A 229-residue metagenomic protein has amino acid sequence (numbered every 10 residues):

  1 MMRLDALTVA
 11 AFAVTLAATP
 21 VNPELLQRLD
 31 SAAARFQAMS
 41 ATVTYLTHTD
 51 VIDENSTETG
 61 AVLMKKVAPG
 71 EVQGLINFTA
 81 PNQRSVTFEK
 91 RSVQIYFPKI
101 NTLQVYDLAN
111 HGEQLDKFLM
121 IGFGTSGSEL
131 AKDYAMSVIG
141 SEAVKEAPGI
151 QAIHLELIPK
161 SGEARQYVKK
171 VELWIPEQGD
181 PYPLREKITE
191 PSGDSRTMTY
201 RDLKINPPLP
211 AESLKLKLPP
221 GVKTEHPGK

Functional and structural regions predicted by a protein language model:
M1-V9: Bacterial N-terminal signal peptides that target proteins for export
A10-P20: Hydrophobic h-region of N-terminal signal peptides that target proteins for export in Gram-negative bacteria
N22-E24, R28-I95: N-terminal mature ectodomain segment of secretory-pathway/periplasmic proteins
Y45, Y96-K99, K187-E190: Beta-turn initiation residues at beta-strand->coil junctions
D53-T59, Q83-S85, N101-L103, V168-K170 (+1 more regions): Short, mixed charged/polar active-site loops that provide acid/base catalysis or chelate metal/phosphate cofactors
Q94-T125: Acidic/charged, solvent-exposed loop-and-adjacent secondary-structure segments enriched in E/D, K/R, S/T, and G/P
Q104-Y106, L119-F123, D133-P220, H226-G228: Gly/Pro-enriched, hydrophobic low-complexity segments that function as extracytoplasmic propeptides/linkers
